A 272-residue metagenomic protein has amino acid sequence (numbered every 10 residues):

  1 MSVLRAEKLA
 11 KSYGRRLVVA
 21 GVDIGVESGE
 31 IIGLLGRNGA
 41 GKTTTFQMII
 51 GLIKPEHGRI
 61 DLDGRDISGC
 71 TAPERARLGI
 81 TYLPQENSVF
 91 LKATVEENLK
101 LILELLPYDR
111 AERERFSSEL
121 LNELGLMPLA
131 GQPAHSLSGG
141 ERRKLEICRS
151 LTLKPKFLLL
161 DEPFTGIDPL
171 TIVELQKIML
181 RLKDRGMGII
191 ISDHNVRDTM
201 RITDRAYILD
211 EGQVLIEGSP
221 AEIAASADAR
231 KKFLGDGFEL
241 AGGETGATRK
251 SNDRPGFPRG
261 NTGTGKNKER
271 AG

Functional and structural regions predicted by a protein language model:
L4, V19-G21: Conserved structural motif at the start of ABC-family nucleotide-binding domains
L35-R37: The feature captures the beta-strand-to-loop junction immediately N-terminal to the Walker
I50: Helix-to-loop junction immediately C-terminal to a conserved catalytic motif
K100, A111-L129, K177-L180: Conserved ABC ATPase "signature" region
P133-L137, E141: Conserved ABC ATPase signature
K154: Conserved catalytic motifs of ABC-family nucleotide-binding domains
L158-E162: Catalytic Walker B motif of ABC-type/P-loop ATPase nucleotide-binding domains
